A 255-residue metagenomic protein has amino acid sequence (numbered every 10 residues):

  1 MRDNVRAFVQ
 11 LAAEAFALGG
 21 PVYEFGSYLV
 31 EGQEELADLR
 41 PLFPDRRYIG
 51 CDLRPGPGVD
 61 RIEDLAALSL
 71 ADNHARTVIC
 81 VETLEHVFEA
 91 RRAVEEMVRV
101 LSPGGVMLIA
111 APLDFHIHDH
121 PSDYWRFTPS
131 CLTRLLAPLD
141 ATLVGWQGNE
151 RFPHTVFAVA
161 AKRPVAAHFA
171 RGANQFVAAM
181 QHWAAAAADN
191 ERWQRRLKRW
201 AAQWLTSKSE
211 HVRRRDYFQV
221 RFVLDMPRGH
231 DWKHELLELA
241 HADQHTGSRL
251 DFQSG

Functional and structural regions predicted by a protein language model:
M1-F16: Class I SAM-dependent methyltransferase Rossmann-like catalytic core, especially the SAM/SAH-binding loop
N4-V5, N73, Q244-T246, F252: Short linear motifs in intrinsically disordered/low-complexity regions
L18-H118, T128-T133: Conserved SAM-binding loop
F88-D251: S-adenosyl-L-methionine-dependent methyltransferase catalytic module, highlighting the catalytic core
